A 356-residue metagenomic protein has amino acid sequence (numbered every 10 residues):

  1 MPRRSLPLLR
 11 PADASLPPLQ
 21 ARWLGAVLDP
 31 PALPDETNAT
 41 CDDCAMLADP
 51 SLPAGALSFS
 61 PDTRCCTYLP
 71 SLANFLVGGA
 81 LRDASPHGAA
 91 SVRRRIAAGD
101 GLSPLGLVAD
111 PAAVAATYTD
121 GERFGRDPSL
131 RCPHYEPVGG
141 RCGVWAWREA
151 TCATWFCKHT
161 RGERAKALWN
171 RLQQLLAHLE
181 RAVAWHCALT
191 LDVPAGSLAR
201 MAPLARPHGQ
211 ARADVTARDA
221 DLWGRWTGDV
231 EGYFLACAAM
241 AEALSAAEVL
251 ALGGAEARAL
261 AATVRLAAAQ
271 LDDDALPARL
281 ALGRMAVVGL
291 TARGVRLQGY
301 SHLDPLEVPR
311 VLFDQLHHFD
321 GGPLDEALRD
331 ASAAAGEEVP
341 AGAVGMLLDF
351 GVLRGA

Functional and structural regions predicted by a protein language model:
P2-A211, T216-T227: Hydrophobic scaffolds flanking metal-cofactor catalytic centers in soluble metalloenzymes
P50, A182-D192, G232, A239 (+3 more regions): Intrinsically disordered or highly flexible coil/loop and linker segments, enriched in small and charged/polar residues
A153-F156, R293-V295, G322: Short acidic (Asp/Glu) and glycine-rich catalytic loops that position anionic groups and cofactors
R200-R265: Hydrophobic, aromatic-lined core segments that form the binding pocket/scaffold for planar heteroaromatic ligands
A238-H318, A341, L348, G355-A356: Acidic, low-complexity/disordered tracts enriched in E/D and polar residues
F319-A333: Short acidic, hydrophobic short linear motifs in intrinsically disordered regions
A334-M346: Short amphipathic alpha-helical interaction segments
